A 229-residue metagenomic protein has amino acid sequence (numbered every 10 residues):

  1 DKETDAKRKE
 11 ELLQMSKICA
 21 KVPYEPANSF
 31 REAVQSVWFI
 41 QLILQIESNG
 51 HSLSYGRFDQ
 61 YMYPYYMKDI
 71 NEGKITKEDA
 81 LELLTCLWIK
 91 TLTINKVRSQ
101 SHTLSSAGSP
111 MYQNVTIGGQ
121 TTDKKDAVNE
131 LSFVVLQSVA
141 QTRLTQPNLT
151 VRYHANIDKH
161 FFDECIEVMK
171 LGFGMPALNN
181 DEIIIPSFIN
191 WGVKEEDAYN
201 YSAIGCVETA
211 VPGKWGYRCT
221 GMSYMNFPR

Functional and structural regions predicted by a protein language model:
D5: Acidic, metal/cofactor-coordinating or nucleic-acid-engaging core segments within structured domains
E11-L13, I18-R229: Conserved catalytic cores of very large enzyme subunits
